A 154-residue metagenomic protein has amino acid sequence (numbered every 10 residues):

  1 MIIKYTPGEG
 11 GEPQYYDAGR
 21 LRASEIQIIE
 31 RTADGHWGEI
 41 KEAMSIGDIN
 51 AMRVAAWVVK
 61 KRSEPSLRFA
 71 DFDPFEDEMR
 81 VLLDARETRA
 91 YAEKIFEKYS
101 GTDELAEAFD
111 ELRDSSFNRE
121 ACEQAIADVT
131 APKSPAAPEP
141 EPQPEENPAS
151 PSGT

Functional and structural regions predicted by a protein language model:
M1-Y15, R31-G47, R62-T154: Charged interaction scaffolds used for protein-protein
A18-E25, A33: Basic, alpha-helical nucleic-acid-binding regions used in initiation and control of genome expression
N50-R62: Short, hydrophobic/amphipathic alpha-helical patches that form generic packing surfaces within helical domains
